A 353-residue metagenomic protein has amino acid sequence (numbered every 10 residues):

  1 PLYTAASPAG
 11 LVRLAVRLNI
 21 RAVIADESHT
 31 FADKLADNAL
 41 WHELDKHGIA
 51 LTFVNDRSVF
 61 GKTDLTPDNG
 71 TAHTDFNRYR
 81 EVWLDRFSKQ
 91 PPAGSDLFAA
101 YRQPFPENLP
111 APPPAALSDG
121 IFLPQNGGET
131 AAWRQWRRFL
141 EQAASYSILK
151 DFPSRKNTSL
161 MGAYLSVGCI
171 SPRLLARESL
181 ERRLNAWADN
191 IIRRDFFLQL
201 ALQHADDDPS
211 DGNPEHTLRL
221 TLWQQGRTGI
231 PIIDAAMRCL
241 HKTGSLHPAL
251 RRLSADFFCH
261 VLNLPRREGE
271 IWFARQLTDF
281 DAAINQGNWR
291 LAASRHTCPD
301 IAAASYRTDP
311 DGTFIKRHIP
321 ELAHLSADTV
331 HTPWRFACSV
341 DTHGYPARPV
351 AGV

Functional and structural regions predicted by a protein language model:
P1-A6, L160-A163, T221-L222: Acidic/glycine-enriched edge-of-secondary-structure segments
P1-P91, R183, R238-K242, I284-R290 (+2 more regions): Trp/Phe/Arg-rich N-terminal binding region typifying the photolyase-homology
V12, I49, D68-E215, T308-V353: Glycine/tryptophan-enriched, flexible segments
P104, R193-R194, N213-T217, R275-G287: Short, mixed-charge aromatic SLiMs
Q135, L160, L175-E178, W187 (+3 more regions): Short, hydrophobic/aromatic alpha-helical segments in well-folded domains
L198, Q203, T221-L264: C-terminal substrate/ligand-recognition segments
A201-P209, P214-L218, A283-A302: Charged/polar, low-hydrophobicity segments characteristic of intrinsically disordered regions and flexible loops
D208, R252-R295: Active/binding-pocket-proximal capping segment
